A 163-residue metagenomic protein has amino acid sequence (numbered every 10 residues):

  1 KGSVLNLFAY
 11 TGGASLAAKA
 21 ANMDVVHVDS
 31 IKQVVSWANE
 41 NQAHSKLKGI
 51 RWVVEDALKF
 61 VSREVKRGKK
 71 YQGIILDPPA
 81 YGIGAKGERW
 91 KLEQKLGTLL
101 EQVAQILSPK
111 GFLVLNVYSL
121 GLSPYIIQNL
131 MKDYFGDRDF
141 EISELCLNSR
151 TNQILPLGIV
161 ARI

Functional and structural regions predicted by a protein language model:
G2-Y10: Conserved class I S-adenosyl-L-methionine
T11-M23: Conserved SAM-binding loop of SAM-dependent methyltransferases across substrates and taxa, primarily the Class I
L16-K19, V65, L100, A104: A structural alpha-helix within SAM-dependent methyltransferase catalytic domains
D24-D29: Conserved SAM-binding motif I beta-strand of class I
I31-I75: S-adenosyl-L-methionine
V34, V54, Q72-Q102: Mobile active-site "lid"/loop adjacent to the S-adenosyl-L-methionine
L107-S108: Helix-to-beta-strand junctions that scaffold the AdoMet/dcAdoMet cofactor pocket in Class I SAM-dependent enzymes
F112-I163: C-terminal catalytic and target-recognition region of SAM-dependent MTase-like enzymes, primarily methyltransferases
